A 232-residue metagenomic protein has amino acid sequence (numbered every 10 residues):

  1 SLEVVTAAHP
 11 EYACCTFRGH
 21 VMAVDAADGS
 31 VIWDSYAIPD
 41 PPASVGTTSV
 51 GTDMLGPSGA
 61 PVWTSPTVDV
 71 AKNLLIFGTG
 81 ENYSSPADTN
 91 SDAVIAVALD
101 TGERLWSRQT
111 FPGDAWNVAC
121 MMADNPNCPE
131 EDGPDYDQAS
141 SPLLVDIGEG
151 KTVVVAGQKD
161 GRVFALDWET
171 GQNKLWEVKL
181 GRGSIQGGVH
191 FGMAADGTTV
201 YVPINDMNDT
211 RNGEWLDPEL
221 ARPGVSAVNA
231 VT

Functional and structural regions predicted by a protein language model:
S1-A7, Y12-A23: A conserved hydrophobic secondary-structure block that centers on an alpha-helix together with its immediately flanking
V5, T64, S140-L143: Contiguous, well-ordered alpha-helical segments that form the cores/surfaces of helical PPI scaffolds
H9, E81, D206: Residue-level signal for short, function-critical loop segments
H20-P57, D69-L74, S84-A139, L143-T232: Extracytoplasmic/lumenal domain signature
P61-T67: Aromatic- and glycine-enriched pocket-lining scaffold segments that form the walls of small-molecule binding clefts
W63, N82-S84: Short, electropositive, low-hydrophobicity segments enriched in small/polar residues
